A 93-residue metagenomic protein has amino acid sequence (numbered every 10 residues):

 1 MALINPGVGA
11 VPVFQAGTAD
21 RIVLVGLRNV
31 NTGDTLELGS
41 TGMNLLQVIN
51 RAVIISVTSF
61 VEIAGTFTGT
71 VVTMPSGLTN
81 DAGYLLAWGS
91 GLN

Functional and structural regions predicted by a protein language model:
M1-T35, L78-N93: Extracellular receptor-binding modules and their adjoining Ser/Thr/Gly/Asp/Asn-rich linkers
G7, V25, V57-T58, T66 (+1 more regions): Compositionally biased, intrinsically disordered low-complexity segments
G9-A16, S59-T68: Short, exposed beta-strand/loop patches in secreted or surface proteins that constitute
D20-V23, Q47, T68-T70: Short, hydrophobic/aromatic-rich segments at coil-to-beta transitions
L27-V30, V53-I54, T58-F60: Intrinsic disorder/low-complexity segments
V30-T32, G65-M74: Ser/Thr- and Asn-enriched, surface-exposed coil loops between beta-strands
D34-T41, T73-P75: Exposed aromatic-hydrophobic patches
S40-V57: Solvent-exposed beta-hairpin/edge-strand motifs
